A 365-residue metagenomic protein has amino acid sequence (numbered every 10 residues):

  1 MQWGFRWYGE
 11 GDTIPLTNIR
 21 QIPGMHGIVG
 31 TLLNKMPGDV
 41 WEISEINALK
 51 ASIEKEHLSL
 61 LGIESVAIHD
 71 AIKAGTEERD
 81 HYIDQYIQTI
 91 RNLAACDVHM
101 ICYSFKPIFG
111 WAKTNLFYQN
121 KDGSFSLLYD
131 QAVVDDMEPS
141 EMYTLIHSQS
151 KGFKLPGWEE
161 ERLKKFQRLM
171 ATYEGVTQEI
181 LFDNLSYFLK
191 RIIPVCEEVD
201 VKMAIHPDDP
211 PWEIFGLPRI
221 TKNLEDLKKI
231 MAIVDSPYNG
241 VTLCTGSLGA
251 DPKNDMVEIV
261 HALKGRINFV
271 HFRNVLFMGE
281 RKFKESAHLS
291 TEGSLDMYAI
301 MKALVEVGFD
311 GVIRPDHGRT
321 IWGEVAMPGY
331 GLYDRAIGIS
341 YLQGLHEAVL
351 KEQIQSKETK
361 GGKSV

Functional and structural regions predicted by a protein language model:
M1-G4, G9-N18, A51-E54, S59 (+6 more regions): Histidine-acidic metal/acid-base catalytic patches
D12, I22-M25, V40-L61: Glycine-rich, positively charged N-terminal anion/phosphate-binding segment
I19-T31, K35: Basic, amphipathic N-terminal segments that precede the first structured/catalytic domain
L32-N47, F215: Glycine-rich, proline-tolerant flexible connector loops at the mouths of alpha/beta enzymes
G62-C96, M100-Q119, Y129-E141: Acidic/aromatic-lined carbohydrate-recognition and catalytic surfaces of CAZymes acting on diverse glycans
Q88, N120-L145, N223-S236, R335-I339: Acidic, His- and aromatic-enriched active-site or binding-groove loops in soluble protein domains that engage sugars
I108-W111, N115-N184: Extended, charge-rich helix/loop segments that form flexible, surface "patches" used to engage negatively charged
